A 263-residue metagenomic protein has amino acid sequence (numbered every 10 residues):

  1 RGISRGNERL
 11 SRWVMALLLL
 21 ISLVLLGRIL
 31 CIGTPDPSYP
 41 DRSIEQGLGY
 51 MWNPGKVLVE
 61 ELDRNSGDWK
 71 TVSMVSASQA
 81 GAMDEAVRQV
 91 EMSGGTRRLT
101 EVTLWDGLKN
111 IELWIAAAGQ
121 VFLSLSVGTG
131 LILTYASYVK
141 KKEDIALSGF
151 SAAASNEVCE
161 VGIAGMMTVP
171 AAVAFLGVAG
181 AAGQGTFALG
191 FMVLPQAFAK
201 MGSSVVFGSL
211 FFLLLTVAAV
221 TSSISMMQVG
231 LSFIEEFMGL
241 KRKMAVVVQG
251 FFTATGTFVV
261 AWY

Functional and structural regions predicted by a protein language model:
I3-S4: Cytosolic juxtamembrane amphipathic/interface segments immediately preceding and feeding into a transmembrane helix
E8, R12-I224, M238, M244-A245 (+1 more regions): Membrane-embedded translocation segments of transport machinery
K200, F237, F258-W262: Hydrophobic alpha-helical segments
Q228, T253-Y263: Specific lipid-exposed transmembrane alpha-helices and their immediate membrane-water interface residues in multi-pass
S232-L240: Short, exposed beta-strand "edge-strand" segments with a Pro/Gly-rich flavor and a Y/T-containing core
